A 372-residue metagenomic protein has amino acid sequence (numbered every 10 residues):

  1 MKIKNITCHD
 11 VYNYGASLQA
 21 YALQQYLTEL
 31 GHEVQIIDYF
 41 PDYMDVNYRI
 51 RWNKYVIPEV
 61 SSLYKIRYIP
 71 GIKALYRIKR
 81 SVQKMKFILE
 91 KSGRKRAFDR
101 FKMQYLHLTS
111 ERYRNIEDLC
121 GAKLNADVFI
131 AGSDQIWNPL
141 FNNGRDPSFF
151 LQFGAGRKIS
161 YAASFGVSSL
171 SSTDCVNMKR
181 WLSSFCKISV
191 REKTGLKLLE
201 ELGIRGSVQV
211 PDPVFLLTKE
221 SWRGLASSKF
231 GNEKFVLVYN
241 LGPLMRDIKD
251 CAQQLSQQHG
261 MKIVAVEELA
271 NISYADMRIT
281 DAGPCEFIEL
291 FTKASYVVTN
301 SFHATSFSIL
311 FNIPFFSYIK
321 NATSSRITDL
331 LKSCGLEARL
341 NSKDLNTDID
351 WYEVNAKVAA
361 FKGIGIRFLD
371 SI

Functional and structural regions predicted by a protein language model:
M1-I372: Active-site anion-handling motifs in enzyme catalytic cores
